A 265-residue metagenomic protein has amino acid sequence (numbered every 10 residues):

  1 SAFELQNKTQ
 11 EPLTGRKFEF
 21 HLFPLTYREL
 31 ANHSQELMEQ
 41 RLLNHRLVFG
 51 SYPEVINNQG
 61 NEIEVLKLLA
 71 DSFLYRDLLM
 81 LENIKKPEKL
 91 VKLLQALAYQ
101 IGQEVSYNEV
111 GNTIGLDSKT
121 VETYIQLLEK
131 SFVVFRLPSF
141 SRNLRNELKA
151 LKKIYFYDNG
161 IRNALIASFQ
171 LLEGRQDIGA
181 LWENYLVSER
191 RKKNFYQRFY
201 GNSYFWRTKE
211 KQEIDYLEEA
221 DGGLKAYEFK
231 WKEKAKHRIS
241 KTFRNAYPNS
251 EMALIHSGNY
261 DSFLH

Functional and structural regions predicted by a protein language model:
S1-S106: Interdomain motor-coupling "hinge/lid" segment immediately C-terminal to the ATP-binding subdomain of NTP-driven enzymes
R16, L37, D117, Q197 (+1 more regions): Secondary-structure boundary/capping positions in well-ordered alpha/beta enzyme cores
I56-E64, N83-P87, Q100, I114-S118 (+3 more regions): Conserved phosphate/pyrophosphate-binding and hydrolysis machinery centered on Walker-type P-loop NTPases, extending
N108-N112: A short acidic, leucine-rich amphipathic alpha-helix
L116-K130: Short amphipathic alpha-helical interaction segments
Q126-L127, V133, P138-H265: A cross-kingdom feature that marks ATP-driven nucleic-acid transaction machinery
